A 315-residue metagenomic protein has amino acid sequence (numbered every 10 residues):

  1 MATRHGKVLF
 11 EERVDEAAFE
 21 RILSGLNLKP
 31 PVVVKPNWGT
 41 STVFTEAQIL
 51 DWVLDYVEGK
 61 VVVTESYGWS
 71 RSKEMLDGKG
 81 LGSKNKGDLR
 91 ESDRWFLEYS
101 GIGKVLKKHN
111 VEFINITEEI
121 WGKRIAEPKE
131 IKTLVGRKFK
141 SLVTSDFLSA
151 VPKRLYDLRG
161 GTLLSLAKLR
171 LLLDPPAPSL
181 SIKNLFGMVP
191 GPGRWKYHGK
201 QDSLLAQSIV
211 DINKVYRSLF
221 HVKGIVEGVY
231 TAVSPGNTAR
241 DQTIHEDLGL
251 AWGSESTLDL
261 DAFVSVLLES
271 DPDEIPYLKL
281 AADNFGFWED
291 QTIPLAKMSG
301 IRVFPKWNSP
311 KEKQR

Functional and structural regions predicted by a protein language model:
M1-R315: N-terminal and secondary-structure boundary signal
